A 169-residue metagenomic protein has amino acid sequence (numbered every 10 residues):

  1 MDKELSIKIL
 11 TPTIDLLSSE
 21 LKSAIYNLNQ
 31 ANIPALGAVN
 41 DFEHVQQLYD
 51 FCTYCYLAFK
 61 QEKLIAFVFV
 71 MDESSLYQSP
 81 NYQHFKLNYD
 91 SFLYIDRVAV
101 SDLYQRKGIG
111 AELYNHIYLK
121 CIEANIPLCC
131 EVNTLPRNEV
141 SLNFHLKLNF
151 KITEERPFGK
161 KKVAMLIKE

Functional and structural regions predicted by a protein language model:
D2-E43, F59-K60, L64: Short amphipathic alpha-helix that is part of the acyltransferase structural core
Y54-D72: Conserved beta-hairpin
F69-R97: Conserved acyl-donor/pantetheine-binding loop and adjacent beta-alpha core of acyl/acetyltransferases and related
D96-Q105, T134-L135: A short, internal acetyl-CoA/4′-phosphopantetheine-binding micro-motif in the GNAT/acyltransferase core
V100, R106-L119, K147: Conserved acetyl-CoA-binding loop-helix of GNAT-fold acetyltransferases
C121-T134: Conserved GNAT acetyl-CoA-binding A-motif
T134-E154: Conserved active-site alpha-helix within GNAT-family acetyltransferase domains
E155-E169: C-terminal "cap" of GNAT-fold acetyltransferases
